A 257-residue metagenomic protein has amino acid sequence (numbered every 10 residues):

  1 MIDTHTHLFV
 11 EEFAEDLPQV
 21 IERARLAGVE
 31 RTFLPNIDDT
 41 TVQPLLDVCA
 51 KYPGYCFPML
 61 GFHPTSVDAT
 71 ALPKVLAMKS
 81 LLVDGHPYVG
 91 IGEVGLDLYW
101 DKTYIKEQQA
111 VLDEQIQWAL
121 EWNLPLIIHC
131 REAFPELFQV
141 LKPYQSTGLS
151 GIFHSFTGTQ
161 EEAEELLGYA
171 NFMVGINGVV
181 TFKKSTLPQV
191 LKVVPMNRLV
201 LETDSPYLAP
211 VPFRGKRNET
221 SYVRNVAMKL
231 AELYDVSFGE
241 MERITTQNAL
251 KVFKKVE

Functional and structural regions predicted by a protein language model:
M1-E257: Mid-domain alpha/beta scaffold segments of enzyme catalytic cores
